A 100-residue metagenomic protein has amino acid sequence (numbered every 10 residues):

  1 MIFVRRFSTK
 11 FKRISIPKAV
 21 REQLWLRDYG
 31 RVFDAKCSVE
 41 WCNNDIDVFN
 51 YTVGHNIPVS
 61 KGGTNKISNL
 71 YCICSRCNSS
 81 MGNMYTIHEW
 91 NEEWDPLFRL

Functional and structural regions predicted by a protein language model:
I2-W41: Short, charged surface segments at domain edges that flank catalytic/cofactor-binding sites
S38-I46, S75-N78: Cys/His-coordinated zinc-binding microdomains
N43-C72, N83-Y85, E92: Histidine-centered nuclease catalytic patch
E92-L100: Short, intrinsically disordered terminal segments enriched in charged and Pro/Gly residues
